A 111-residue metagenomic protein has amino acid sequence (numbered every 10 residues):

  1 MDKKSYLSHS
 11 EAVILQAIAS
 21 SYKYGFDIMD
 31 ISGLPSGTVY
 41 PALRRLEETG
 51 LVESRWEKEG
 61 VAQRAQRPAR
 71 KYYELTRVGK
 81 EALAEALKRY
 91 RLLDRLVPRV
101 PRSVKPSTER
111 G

Functional and structural regions predicted by a protein language model:
M1, Y73: A positively charged, amphipathic N-terminal helix/segment that binds anionic biomolecules
D2-Y40, R44: N-terminal helix-turn-helix DNA-binding core of bacterial DNA-binding proteins
Y6, A65-A69: A generic structural micro-feature
S8, L75-T76: Residue-level signal for threonine
S20-Y24, E48-T49, V78-K80: Short, charged/polar surface micro-motifs in flexible loops or helix N-caps
T49-Q66, E74: Beta-hairpin "wing" of winged helix-turn-helix
V78-G111: Amphipathic alpha-helical dimerization/coiled-coil segments that flank or bridge DNA-binding/regulatory modules
